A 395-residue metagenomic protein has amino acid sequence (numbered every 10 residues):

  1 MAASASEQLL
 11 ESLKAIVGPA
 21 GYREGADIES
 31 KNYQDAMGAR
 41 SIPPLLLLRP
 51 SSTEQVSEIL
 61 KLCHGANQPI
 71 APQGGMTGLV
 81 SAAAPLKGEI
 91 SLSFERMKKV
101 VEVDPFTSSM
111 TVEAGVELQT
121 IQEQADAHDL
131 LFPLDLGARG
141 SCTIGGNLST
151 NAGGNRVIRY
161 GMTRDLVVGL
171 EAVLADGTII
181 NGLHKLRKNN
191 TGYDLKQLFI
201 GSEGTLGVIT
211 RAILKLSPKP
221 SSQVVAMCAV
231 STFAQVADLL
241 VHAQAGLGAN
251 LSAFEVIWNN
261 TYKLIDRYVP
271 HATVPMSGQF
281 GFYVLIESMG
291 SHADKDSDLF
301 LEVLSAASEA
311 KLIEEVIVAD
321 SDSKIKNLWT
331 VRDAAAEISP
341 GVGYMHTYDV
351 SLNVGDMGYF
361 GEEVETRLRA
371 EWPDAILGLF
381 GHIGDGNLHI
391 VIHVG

Functional and structural regions predicted by a protein language model:
M1-G395: Noncatalytic alpha-helical scaffold of FAD-dependent oxidoreductases
